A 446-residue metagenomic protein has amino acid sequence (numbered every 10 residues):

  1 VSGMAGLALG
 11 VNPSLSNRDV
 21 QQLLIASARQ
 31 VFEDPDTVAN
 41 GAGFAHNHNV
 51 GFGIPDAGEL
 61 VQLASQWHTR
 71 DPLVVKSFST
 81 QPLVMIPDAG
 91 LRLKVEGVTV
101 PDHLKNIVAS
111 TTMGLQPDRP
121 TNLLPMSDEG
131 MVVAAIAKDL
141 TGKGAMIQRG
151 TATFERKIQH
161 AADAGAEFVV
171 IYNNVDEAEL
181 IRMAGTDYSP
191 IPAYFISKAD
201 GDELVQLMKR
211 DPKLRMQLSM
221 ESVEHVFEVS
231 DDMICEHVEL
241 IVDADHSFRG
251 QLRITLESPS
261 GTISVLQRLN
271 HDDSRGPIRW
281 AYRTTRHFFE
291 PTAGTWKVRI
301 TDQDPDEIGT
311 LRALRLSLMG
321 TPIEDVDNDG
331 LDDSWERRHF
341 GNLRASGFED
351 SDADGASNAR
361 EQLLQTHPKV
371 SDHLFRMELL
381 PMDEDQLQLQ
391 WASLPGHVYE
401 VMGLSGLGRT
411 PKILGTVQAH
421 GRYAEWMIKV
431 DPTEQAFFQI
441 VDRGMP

Functional and structural regions predicted by a protein language model:
V1-V50, I54, K157-M183: Hydrolase catalytic cores
M4, L24, G51, A145 (+10 more regions): Residue-level detector of buried hydrophobic side-chain packing in well-ordered secondary-structure elements
L9, S14, A28-F32, G150-A152 (+12 more regions): Acidic glycine-/aspartate-rich tracts in secreted/extracellular proteins
N47-H48, S65-Q66, D71-E224: Structured lumen-facing ectodomains of secretory-pathway proteins
G51-V84, D352-L374: Catalytic cores of secreted or luminal carbohydrate-active enzymes
W67-P82, E221-D231, D372-L394: Surface beta-strand/loop "capping" patches
T69, L73-S79, S219-E324: Loop and turn regions of beta-sandwich accessory domains that flank beta-strands and are enriched in small/polar
I323-P446: Short, composition-biased motifs enriched in small/polar/acidic residues
